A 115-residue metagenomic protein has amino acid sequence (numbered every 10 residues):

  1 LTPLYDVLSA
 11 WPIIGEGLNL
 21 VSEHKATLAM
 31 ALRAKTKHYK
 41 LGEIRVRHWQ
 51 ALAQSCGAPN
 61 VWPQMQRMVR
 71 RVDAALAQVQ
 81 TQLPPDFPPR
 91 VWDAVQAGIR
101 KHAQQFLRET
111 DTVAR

Functional and structural regions predicted by a protein language model:
L1-R115: Anionic ligand-binding catalytic core segments
